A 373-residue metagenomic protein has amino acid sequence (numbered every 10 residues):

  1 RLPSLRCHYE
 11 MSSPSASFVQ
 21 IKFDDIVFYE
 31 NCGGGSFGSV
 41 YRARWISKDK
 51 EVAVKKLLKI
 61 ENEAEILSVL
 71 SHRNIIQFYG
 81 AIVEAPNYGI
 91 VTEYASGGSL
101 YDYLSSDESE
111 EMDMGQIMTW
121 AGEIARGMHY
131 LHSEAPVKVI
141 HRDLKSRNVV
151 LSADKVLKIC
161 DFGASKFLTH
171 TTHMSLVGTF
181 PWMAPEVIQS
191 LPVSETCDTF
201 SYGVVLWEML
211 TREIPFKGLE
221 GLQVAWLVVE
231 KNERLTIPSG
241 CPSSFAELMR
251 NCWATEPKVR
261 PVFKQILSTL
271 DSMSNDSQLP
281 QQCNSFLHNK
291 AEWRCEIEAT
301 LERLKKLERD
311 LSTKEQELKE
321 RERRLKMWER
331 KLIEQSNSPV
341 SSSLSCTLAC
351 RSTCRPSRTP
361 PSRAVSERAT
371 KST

Functional and structural regions predicted by a protein language model:
S39: Conserved N-lobe ATP-binding subsite of Hanks-type protein kinase domains, especially the beta3 VAIK lysine
I60, A64-E65: Regulatory alphaC helix of protein kinase catalytic domains
G80-A81: A short, aromatic-enriched beta-strand patch in the conserved N-lobe beta-sheet of the protein kinase catalytic domain
A85-S99: Conserved short submotifs of the Hanks-type protein kinase catalytic core that shape the nucleotide-binding pocket
D198: Conserved catalytic-loop aspartate of Hanks-type protein kinases
A254-P280: Terminal C-lobe "cap" of eukaryotic-type protein kinase domains
